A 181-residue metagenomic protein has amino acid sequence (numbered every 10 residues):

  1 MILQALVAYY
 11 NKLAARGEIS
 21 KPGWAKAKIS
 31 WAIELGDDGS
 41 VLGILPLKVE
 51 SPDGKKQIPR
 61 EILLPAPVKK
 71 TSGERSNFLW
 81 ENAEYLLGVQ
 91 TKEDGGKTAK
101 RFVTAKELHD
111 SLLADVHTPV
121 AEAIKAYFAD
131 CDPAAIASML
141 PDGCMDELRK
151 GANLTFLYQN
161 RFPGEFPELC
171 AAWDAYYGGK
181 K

Functional and structural regions predicted by a protein language model:
M1-K181: Conserved phosphate-interacting/catalytic interface
